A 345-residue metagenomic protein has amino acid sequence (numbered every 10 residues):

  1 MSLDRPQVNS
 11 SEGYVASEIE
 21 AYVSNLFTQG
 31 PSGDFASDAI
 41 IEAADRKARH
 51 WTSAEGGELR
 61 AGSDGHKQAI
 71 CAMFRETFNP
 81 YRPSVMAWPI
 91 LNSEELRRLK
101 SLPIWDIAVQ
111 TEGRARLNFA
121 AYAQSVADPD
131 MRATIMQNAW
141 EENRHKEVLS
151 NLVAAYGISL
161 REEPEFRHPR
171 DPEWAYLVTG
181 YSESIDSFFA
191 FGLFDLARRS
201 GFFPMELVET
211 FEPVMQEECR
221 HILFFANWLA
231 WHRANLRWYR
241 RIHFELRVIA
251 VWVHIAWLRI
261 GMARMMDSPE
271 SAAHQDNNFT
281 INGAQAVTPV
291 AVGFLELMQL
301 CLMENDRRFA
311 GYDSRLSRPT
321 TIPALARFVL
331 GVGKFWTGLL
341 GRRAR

Functional and structural regions predicted by a protein language model:
M1-A133, A155-E162, P169, A234-W238 (+1 more regions): Terminal targeting/low-complexity segments that flank the catalytic cores of oxidoreductases
A108-R116, N138-V153, T179-A190, V214-F225: Alpha-helical transition-metal enzyme core signature, strongest for iron centers
A133-Q137, E209-E212: Short, charged, amphipathic alpha-helical segments
K146-R198: Active-site-adjacent scaffolding segments
E147, N151-A154, I158, L223-A230 (+1 more regions): Charged/polar positions within long, soluble alpha-helices
T179-W238, E245: Glycine- and acidic-residue-rich phosphate-binding/metal-coordinating active-site segment common to enzymes that handle
